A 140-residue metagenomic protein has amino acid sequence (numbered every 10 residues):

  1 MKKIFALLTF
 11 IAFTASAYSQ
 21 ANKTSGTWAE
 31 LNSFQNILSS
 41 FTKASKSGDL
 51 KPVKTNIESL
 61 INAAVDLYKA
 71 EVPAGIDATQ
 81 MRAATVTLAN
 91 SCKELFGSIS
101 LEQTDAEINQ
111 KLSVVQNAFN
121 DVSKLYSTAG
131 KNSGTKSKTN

Functional and structural regions predicted by a protein language model:
M1-K23: Bacterial Sec-dependent N-terminal signal peptides
Q20-E58, N62, T128-K131: Immediate post-signal-peptide N-terminus of mature secreted/exported proteins
T27-L31, R82-N90: Carboxylate-rich helix-loop segments that flank metal/cofactor sites and access channels in metalloenzymes
Q35-S45, A64-E71, C92-I99, Q116-Y126: A structural signal for well-ordered alpha-helices, especially hydrophobic packing surfaces of coiled-coils
S45-G48, E102-A106: Short helix-adjacent coil turns
K51-E58, A78-T87, A106-N117: Short, charged, amphipathic alpha-helical segments
D66-R82, I99-D105: Short, solvent-exposed, charged loop/turn and helix-capping segments that join or cap alpha-helices on peripheral
I108-N140: A charged, solvent-exposed segment within the mature domains of Sec-exported extracytoplasmic proteins
